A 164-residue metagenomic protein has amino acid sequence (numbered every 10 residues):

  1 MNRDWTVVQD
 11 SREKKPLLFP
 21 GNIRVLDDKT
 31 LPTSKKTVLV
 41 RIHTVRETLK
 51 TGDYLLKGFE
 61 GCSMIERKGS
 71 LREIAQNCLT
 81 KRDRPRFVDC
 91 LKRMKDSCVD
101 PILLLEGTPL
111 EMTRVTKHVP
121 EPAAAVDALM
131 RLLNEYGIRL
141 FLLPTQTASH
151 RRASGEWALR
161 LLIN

Functional and structural regions predicted by a protein language model:
M1-E60, E73-N164: Non-catalytic C-terminal interaction segments of nucleic acid-processing enzymes
S63-G69: Conserved catalytic cores of phosphodiester-cleaving nucleases, focusing on short active-site segments
